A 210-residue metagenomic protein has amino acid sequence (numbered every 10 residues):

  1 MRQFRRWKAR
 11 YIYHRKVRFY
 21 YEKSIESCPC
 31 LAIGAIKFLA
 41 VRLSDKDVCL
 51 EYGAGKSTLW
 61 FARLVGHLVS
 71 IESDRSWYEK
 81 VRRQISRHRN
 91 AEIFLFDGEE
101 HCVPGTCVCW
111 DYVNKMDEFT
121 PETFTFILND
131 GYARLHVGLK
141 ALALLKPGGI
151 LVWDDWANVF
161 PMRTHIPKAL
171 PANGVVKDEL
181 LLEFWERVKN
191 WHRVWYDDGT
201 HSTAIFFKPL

Functional and structural regions predicted by a protein language model:
M1-C30: Membrane-proximal basic amphipathic "stem/tether" segments
R10-H14, F96-D97, N114, P167: N-terminal intrinsically disordered, low-complexity segments enriched in P/E/S/T
I25-C30, K46-C49, C102-V108, I127-D130 (+1 more regions): Short, flexible loop segments at the rims of nucleotide/cofactor-binding pockets, characterized by
I33-C102: SAM cofactor-binding core of SAM-dependent methyltransferases, primarily the Rossmann-like beta-alpha-beta module
D45-D47, G66, E122-F124, P147-G148: Short coil/turn segments at beta-strand junctions that form active-site/ligand-binding loops
C49-E51, V69-S70, T125-N129, V152: Short catalytic-loop micro-motif centered on adjacent basic/acidic residues
I93-K140: Internal catalytic-core helix/loop-beta-alpha segment that presents or stabilizes conserved functional determinants
F119, F126, Y132-L210: C-terminal substrate-binding/active-site "lid" region of AdoMet-derived donor-dependent transferases
